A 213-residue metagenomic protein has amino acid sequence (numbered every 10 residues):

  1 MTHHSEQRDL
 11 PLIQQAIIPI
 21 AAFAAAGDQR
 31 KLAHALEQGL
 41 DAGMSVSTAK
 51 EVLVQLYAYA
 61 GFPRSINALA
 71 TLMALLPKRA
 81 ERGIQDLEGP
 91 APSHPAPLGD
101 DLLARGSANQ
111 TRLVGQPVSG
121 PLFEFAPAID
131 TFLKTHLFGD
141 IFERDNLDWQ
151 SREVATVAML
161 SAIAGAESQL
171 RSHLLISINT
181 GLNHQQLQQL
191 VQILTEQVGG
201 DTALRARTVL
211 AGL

Functional and structural regions predicted by a protein language model:
M1-Q14, A25-A42, V46-T48, Y57-A58 (+3 more regions): Acidic, glycine/proline-rich low-complexity segments that act as flexible tails and inter-domain linkers
Q14-A26, S151-A166: Amphipathic, charged-and-aliphatic alpha-helical interface segments that function as noncatalytic docking
A35, A166-L175, Q188: Short conserved catalytic/interaction loops centered on acidic-Pro-aromatic/His motifs
I129, S151, L170-H173: Amphipathic alpha-helical interface surfaces
